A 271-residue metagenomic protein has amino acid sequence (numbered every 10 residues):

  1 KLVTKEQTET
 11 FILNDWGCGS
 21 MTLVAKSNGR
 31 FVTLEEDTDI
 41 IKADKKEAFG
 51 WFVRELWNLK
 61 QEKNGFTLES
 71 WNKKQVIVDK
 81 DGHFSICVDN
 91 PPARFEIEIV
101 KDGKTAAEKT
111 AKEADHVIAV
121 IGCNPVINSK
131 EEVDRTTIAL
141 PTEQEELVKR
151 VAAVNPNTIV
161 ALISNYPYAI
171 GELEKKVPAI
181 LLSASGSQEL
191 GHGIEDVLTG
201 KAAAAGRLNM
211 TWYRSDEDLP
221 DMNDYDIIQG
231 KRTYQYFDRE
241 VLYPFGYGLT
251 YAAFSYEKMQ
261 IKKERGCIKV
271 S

Functional and structural regions predicted by a protein language model:
K1, K5-T38, E55-H83, E96-T110: Extracellular glycan-recognition/adhesion modules and their associated mucin-like linkers
Q7-T10, N72, E113, M259-S271: Beta-rich accessory regions
I12, W16, N90-D102, T199 (+2 more regions): Accessory carbohydrate-binding/adhesion or oligomerization-edge regions at the termini of glycan-active proteins
S20-T22, G65-F66, K104-T110, E146-R150 (+4 more regions): Generic recognition of flexible, low-complexity loop/linker segments
K26, E35, W71, D79 (+7 more regions): Generic beta-strand/beta-sheet core signal
A43, N90-K175: Hydrophobic helix-and-loop "lid/oligomerization" segment in the mid-to-C-terminal part of catalytic domains
A43-R54: Acidic/polar low-complexity surface segments
I163-S271: Secreted, periplasmic, or luminal enzymes acting at the cell surface/secretory milieu
